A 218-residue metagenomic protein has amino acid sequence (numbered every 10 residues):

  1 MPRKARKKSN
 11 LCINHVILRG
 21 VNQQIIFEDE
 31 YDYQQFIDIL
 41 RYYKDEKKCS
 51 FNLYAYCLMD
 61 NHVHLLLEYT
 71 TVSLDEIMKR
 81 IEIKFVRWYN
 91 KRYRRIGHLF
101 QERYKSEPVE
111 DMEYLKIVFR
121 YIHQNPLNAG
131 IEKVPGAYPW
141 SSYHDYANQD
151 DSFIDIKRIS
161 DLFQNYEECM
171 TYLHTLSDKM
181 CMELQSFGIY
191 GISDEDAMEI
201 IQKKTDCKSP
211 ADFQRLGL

Functional and structural regions predicted by a protein language model:
M1-A55, M59, E68-L218: Short Pro-Cys-Gly-centered "Cys-loop" motif that presents a nucleophilic cysteine in a tight turn
